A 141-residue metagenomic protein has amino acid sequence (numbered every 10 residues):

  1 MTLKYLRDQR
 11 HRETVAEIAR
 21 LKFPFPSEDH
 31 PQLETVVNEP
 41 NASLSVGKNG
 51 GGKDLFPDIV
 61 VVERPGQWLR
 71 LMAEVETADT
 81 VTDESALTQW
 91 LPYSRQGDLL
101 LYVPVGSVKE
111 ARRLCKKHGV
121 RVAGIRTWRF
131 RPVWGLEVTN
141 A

Functional and structural regions predicted by a protein language model:
M1-A16, R20, P24-R70, P132 (+1 more regions): Active-site metal-binding core of divalent-cation-utilizing nuclease and nuclease-like domains
L33-V37, K109-R112, H118, F130-W134: A sequence-level detector of short, solvent-exposed, charge-rich linear segments
D54, Q67-R70, E76-T127: Catalytic cores of nucleic-acid endonucleases
G119-A141: Charged, structured surface patches that assemble and position nucleic-acid processing machinery
